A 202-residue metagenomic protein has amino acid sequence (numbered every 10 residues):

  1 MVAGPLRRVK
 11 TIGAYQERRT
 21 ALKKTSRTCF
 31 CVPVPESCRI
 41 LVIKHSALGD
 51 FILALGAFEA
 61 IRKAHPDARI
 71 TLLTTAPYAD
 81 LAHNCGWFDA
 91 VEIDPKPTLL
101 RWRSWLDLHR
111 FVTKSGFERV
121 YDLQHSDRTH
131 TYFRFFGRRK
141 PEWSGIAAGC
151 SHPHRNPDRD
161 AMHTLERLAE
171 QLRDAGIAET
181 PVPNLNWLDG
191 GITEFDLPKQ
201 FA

Functional and structural regions predicted by a protein language model:
V2-A202: Catalytic machinery of carbohydrate-active enzymes, primarily nucleotide-sugar-dependent glycosyltransferases
